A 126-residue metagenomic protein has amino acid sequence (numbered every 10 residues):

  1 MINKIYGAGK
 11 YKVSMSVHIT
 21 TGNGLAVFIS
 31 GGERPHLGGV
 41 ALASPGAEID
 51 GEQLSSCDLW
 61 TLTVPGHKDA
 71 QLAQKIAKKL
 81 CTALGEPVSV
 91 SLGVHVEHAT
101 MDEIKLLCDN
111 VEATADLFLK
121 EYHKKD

Functional and structural regions predicted by a protein language model:
M1-I5: Short, hydrophobic/aromatic-rich segments at coil-to-beta transitions
Y6-A83, P87-V96, E103-A113, L117-K125: Conserved mixed alpha/beta catalytic, RNA-binding, or beta-rich assembly cores of soluble enzyme, regulatory
